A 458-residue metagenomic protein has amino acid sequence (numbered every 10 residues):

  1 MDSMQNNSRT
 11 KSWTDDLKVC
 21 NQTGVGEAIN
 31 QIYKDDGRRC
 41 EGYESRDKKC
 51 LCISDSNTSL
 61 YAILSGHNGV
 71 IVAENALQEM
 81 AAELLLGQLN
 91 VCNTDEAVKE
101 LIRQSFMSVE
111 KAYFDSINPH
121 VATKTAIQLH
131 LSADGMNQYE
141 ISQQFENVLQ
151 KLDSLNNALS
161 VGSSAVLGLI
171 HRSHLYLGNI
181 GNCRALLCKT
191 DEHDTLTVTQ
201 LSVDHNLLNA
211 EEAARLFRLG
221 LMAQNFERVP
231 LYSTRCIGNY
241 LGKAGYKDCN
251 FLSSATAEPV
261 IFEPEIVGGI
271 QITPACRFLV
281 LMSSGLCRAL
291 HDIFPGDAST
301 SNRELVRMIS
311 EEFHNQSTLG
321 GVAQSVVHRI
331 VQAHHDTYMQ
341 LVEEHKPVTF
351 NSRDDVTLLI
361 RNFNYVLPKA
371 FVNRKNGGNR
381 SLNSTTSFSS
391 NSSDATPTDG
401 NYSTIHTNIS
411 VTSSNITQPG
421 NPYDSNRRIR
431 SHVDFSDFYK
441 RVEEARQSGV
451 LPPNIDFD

Functional and structural regions predicted by a protein language model:
M1-D458: PP2C/PPM-type serine/threonine phosphatase catalytic domain
